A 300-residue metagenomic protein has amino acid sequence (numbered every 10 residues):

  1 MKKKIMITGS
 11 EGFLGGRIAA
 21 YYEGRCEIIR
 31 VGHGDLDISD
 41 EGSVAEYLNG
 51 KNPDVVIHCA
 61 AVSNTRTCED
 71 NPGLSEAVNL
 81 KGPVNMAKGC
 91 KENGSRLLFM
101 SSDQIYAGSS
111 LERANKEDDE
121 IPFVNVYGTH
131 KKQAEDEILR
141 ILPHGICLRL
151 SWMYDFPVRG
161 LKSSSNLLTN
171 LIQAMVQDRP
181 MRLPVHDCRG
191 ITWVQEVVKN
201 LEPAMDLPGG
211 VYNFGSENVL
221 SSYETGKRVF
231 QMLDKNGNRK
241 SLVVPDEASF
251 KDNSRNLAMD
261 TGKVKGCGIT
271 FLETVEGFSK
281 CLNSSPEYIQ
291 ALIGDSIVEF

Functional and structural regions predicted by a protein language model:
K3-Y22: N-terminal Rossmann NAD(P)H-binding glycine-rich loop of SDR-like oxidoreductase domains
T8, V31, V56-A60, L97-D103 (+2 more regions): SDR active-site strand-loop-helix element
I38-V78: NAD(P)H-binding glycine-rich loop region in Rossmannoid oxidoreductase-like domains and their noncatalytic homologs
V56, D70-L98, K132: NAD(P)-cofactor binding segment of oxidoreductase domains
A77, G82-N85, I105-L148, Y154 (+1 more regions): Catalytic helix-loop patch of NAD(P)-dependent Rossmann-fold dehydrogenases
L139-R189, E196: NAD(P)-dependent short-chain dehydrogenase/reductase
D155, L183-C188, Y212-L220, G266: Glycine-rich Rossmann NAD(P)(H)-binding loop
N200-F250, R255, K280, I289-F300: Mid/C-terminal beta-alpha module of Rossmann-like enzyme folds, strongest in SDR-family dehydrogenases/epimerases
